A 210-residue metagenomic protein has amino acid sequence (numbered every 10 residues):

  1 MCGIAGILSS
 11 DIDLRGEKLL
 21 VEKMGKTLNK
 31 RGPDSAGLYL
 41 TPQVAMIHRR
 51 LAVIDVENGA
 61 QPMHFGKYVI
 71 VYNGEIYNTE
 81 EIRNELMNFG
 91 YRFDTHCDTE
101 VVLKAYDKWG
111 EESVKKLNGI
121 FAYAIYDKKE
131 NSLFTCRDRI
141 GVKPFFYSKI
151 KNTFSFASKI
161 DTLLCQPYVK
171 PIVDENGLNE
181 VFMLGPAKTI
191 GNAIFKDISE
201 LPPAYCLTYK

Functional and structural regions predicted by a protein language model:
M1-K210: Cysteine-centered catalytic environments shared across enzyme families
